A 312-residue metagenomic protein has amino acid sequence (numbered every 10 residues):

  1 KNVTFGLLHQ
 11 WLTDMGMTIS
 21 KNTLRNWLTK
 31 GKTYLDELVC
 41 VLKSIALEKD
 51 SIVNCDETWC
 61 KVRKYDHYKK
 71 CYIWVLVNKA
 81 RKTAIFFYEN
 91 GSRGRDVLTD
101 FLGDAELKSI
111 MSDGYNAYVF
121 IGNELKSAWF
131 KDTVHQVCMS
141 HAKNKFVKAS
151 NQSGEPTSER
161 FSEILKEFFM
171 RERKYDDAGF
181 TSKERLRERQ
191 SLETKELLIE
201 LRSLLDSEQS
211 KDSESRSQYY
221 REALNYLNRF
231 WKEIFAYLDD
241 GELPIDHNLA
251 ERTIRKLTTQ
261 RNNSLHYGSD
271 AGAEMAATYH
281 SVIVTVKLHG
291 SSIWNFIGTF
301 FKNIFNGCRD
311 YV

Functional and structural regions predicted by a protein language model:
K1-V312: Catalytic center-proximal scaffold of phosphoryl-transfer enzymes
